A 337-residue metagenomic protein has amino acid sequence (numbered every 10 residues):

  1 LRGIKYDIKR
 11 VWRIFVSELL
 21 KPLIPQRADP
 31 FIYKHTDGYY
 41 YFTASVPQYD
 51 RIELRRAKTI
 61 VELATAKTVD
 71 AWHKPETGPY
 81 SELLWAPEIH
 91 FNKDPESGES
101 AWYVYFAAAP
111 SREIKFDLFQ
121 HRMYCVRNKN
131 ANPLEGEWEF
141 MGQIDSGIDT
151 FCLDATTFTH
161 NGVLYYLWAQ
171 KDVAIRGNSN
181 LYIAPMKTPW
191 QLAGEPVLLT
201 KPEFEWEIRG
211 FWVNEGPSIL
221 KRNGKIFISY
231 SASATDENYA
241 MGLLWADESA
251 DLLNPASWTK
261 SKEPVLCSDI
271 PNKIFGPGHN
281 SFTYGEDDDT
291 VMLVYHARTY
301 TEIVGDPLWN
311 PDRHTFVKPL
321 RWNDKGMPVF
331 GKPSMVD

Functional and structural regions predicted by a protein language model:
R2-D337: Carbohydrate-active catalytic/glycan-binding domains of CAZyme proteins, especially the secreted or lumenal ectodomains
